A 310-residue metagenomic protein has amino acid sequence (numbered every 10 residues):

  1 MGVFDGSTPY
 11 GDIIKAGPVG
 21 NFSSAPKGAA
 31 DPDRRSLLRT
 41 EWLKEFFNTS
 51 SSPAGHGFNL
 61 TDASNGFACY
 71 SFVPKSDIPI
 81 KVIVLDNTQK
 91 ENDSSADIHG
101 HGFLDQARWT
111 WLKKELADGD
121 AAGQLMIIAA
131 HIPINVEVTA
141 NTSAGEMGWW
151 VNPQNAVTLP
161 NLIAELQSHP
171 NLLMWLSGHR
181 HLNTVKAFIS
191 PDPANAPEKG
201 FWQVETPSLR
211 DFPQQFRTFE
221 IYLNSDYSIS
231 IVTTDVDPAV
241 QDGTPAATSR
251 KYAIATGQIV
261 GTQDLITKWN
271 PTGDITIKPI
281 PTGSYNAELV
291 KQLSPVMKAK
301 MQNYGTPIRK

Functional and structural regions predicted by a protein language model:
G2-A122, L182-K310: Metal-dependent phosphoesterase/phosphodiesterase active-site architecture
D86-N87, A129-P133, G178-R180: Short, well-ordered beta-to-alpha junction loops that form the rim of enzyme active sites and present histidine/acidic
N92-W109, K113, A117-L173: Active-site-proximal segments of metal-dependent phosphoesterases and phosphodiesterases across multiple
Q154-A164, S168-H169, L176-I189, P193-P197: Short N-terminal edge-element motif at the start of the domain
